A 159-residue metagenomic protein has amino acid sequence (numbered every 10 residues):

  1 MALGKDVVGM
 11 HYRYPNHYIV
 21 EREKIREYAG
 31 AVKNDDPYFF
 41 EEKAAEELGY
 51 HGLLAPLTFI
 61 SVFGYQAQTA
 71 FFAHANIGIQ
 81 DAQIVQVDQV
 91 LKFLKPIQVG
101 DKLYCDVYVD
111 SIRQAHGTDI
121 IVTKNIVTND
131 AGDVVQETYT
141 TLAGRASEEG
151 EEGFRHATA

Functional and structural regions predicted by a protein language model:
M1-L3, F93-A159: HotDog/MaoC-like acyl-thioester-processing domains
M1-Q86, G153-A159: Hot-dog-fold acyl-thioester-processing enzymes
D88-K92: Short alpha-helix capping/helix-loop boundary micro-motifs
